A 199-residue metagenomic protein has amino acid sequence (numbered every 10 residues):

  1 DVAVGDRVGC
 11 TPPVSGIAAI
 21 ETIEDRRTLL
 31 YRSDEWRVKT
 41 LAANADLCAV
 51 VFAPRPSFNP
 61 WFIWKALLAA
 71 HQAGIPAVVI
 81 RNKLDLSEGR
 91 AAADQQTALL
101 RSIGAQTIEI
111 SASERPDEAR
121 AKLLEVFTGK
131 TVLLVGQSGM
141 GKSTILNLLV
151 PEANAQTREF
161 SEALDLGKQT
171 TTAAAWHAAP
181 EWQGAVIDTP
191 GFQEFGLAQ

Functional and structural regions predicted by a protein language model:
V2-G16, I23-C48, F52, A69 (+6 more regions): Helix-rich effector regions associated with P-loop NTPase G domains
V51-P60: Short, glycine-rich nucleotide/cofactor-binding loops
P56, D85, E114, N147: Catalytic acidic motif of RecA-like/P-loop NTPases
N59-Q72: Amphipathic helical hotspot of TIR/SEFIR-family domains
L86-M140: Canonical P-loop GTPase G-domain recognition
F127, I145, T189: Conserved S/T- and glycine-rich ATP-binding loop of Class I adenylate-forming
S138, S143-T144, L148: Walker A/P-loop
